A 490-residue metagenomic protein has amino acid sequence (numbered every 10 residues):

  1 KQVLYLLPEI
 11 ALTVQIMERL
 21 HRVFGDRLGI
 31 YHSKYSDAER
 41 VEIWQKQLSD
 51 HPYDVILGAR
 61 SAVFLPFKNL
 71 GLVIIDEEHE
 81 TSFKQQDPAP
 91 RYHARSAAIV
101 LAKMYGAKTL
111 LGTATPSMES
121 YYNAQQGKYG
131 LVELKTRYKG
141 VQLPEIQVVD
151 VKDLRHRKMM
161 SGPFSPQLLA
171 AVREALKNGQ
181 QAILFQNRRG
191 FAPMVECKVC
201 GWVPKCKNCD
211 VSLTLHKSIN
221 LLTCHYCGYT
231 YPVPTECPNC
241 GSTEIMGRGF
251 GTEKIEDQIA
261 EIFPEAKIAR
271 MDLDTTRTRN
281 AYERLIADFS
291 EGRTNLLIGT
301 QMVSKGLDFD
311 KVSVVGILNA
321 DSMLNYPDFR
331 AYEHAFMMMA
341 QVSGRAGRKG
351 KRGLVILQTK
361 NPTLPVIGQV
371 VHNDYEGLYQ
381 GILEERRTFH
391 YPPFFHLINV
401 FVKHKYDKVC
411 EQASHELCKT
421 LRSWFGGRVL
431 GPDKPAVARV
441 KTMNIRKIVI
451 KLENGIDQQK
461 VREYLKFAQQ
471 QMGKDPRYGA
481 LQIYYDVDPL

Functional and structural regions predicted by a protein language model:
K1-D54, G58-E411, K419, S423 (+4 more regions): Inter-lobe coupling/hinge segments of SF2-like helicase ATPases
Q85, Q470-G473, P489-L490: Short, Lys/Arg-enriched, disordered terminal segments
A413-K419, Q459-Q470: Short amphipathic alpha-helices in soluble, non-transmembrane regions that often serve as interface/regulatory elements
K419, G427, L490: Conserved beta/loop motifs at nucleotide-recognition and modification sites
W424-P435, R477-D486: Short beta-strand elements
A436-R439, G473-K474: Short proline/glycine-enriched turn/loop segments at secondary-structure junctions
A438-V440, Q458-Q459: Short active-site-adjacent structural elements
R439-K451, D486-L490: Short, low-order "capping/linker" segments at domain edges
